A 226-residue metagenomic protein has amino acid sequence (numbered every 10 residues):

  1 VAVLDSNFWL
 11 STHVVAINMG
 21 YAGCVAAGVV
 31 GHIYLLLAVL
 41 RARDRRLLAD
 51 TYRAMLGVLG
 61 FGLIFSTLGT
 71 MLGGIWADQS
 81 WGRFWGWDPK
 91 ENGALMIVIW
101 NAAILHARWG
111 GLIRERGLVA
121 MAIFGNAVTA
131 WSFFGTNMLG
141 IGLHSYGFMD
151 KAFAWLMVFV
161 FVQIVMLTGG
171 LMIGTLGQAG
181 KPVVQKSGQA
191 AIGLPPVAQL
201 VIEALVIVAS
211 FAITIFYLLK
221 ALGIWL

Functional and structural regions predicted by a protein language model:
V1-F8, T12, A26: Active-site-adjacent "gating/activation" loops or surface patches in catalytic cores
A2, L40-T51: Membrane-interface interhelical connector segments
A2-S6, L143-L156: Short, membrane-exposed interhelical loops at transmembrane-helix boundaries
T12-V39, D50-S80, P89-L143, F153-V183 (+1 more regions): Hydrophobic cores of alpha-helical transmembrane segments in multi-pass integral membrane proteins
A190: Conserved catalytic/binding loops enriched for acidic/polar residues
